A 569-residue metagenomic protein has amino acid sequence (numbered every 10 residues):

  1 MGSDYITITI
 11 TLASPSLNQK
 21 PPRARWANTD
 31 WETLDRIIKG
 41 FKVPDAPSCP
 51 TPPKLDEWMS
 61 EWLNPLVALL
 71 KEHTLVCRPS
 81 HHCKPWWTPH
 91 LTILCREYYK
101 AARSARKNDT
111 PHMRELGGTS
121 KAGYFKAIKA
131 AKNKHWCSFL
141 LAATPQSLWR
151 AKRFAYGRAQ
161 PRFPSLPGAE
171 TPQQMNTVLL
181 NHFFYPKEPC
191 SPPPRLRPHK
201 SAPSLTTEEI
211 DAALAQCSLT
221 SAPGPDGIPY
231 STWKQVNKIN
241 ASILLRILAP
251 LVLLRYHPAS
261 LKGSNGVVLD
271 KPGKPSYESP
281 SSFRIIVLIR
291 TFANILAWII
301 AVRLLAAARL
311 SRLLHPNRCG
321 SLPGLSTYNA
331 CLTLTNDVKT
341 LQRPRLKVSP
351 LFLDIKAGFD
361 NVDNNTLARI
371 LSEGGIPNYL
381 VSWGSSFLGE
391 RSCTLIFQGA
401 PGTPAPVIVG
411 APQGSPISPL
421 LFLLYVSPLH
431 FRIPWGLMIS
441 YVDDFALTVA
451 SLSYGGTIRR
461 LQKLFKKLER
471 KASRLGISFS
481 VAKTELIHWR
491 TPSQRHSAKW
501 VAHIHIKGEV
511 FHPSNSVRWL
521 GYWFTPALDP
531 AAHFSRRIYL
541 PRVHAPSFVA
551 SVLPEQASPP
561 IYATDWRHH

Functional and structural regions predicted by a protein language model:
M1-H81, Q173-T177, P530-F548: Surface polyanion/phosphate-binding segment centered on an Asp-His-Pro turn
L12-L17, W26, M59-W62, H73-C77 (+2 more regions): Basic/polar low-complexity segments
V43-P79, F183, T232, V236-N265: Amphipathic alpha-helical blocks
C77-P79, K84-P89, K126-A127, H135-A142 (+4 more regions): Non-catalytic, peripheral interaction segments enriched in hydrophobic/basic residues
K200, K463-K466, I477-N515: Short, conserved micro-motifs composed of acidic
K200-P412: Conserved pre-catalytic core of RNA-dependent polymerases
I300-C319, R343, V348, P419-L452: Active-site palm subdomain of RNA-directed nucleic acid polymerases
A357-G374, F445-R470, L528: Catalytic palm subdomain of template-directed nucleic-acid polymerases, centered on the conserved carboxylate motif
